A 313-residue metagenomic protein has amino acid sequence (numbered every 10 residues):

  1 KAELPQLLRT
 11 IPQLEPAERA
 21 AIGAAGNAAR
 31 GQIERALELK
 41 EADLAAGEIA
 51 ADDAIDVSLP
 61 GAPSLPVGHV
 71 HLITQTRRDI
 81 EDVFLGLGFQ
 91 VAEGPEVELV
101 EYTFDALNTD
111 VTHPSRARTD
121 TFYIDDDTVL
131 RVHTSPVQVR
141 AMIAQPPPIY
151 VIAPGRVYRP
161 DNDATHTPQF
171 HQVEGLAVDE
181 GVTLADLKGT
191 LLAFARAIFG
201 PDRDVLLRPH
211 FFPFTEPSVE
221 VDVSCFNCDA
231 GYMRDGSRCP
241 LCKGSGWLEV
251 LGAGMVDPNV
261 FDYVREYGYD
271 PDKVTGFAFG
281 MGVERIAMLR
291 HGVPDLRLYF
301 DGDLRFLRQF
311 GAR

Functional and structural regions predicted by a protein language model:
K1-L4, A51-D53: Core structural elements
E3-L7, I11, I22: Histidine-centered catalytic/metal-binding microenvironments
Q13, A17-R313: TRNA-recognition modules of translation machinery and tRNA-sensing kinases, especially anticodon-binding
